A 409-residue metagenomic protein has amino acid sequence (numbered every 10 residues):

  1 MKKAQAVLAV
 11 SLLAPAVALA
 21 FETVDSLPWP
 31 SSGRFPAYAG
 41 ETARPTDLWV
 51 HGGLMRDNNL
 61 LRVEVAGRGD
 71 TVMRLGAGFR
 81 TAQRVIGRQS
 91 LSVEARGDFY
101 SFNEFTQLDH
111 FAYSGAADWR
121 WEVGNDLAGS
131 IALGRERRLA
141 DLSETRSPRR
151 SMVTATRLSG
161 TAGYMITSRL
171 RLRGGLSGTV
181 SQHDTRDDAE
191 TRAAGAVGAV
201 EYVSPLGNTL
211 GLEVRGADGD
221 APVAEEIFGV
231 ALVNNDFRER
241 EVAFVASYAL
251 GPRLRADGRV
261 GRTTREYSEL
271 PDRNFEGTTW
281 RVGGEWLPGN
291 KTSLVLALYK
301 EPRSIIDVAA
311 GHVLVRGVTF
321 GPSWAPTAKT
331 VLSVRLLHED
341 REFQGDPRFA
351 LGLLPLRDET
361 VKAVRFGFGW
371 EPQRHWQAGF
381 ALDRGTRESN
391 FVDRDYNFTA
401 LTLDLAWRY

Functional and structural regions predicted by a protein language model:
M1-S32: Cleavable N-terminal export/targeting peptides
A20-Y409: Gram-negative and organellar
